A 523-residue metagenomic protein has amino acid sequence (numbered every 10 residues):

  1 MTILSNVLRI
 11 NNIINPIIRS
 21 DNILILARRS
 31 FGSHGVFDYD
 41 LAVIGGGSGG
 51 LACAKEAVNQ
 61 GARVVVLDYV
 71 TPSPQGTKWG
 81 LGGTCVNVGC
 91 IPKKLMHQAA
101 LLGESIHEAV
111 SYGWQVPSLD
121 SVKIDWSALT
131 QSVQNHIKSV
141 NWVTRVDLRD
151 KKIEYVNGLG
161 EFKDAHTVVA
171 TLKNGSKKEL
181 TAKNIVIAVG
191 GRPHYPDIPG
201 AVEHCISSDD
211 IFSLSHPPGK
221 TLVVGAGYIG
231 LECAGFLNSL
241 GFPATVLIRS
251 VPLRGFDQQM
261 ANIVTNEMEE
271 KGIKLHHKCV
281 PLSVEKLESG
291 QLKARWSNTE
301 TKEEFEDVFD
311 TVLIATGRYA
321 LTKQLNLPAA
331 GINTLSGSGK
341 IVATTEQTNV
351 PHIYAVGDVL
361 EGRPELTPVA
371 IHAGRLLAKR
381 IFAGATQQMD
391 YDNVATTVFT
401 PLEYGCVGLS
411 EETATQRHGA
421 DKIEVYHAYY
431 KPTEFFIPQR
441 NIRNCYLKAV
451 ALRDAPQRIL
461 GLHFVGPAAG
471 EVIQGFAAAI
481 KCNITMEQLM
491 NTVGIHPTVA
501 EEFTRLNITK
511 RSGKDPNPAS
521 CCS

Functional and structural regions predicted by a protein language model:
M1-V36: N-terminal mitochondrial targeting presequence
G35-G49, P217-G227: Beta1/beta-strand and adjacent pyrophosphate-binding region of the FAD-binding site in flavoprotein oxidoreductases
F37-Y39, E56-A62, D68-P217, S250-R254 (+7 more regions): Glycine-rich flavin
A42-I44, G160, E179-G190, V223-V224 (+2 more regions): Short hydrophobic core segments
I44-W79, I91, L95-L101, F399-S410 (+1 more regions): Flexible, glycine-rich terminal cap/loop adjacent to redox cofactors in electron-transfer oxidoreductases
E203-P217, D307-A383, G475: FAD-site-proximal beta/loop scaffold in flavoenzymes
S215-F256, M260: Rossmann-like NAD(P)H-binding beta-loop-alpha module
